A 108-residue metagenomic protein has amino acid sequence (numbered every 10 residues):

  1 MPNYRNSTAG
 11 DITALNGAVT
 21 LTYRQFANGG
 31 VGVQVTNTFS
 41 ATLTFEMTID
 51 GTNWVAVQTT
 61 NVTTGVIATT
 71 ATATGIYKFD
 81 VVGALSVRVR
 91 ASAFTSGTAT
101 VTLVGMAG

Functional and structural regions predicted by a protein language model:
M1-F26: Transition segment at domain starts
V19-N28, V62-G108: Beta-sandwich interaction modules
V31, L43, V87: Residue-level detector of short, conserved catalytic/binding motifs and their immediate flanks
G32-T36: Short edge beta-strand/loop segments characteristic of extracellular beta-sandwich folds
N37-T42: Short proline/glycine-enriched turn/loop motifs at strand-loop junctions of beta-rich domains
E46-T48: Conserved Ser/Thr-centered positions that define the repeating blades of beta-propeller domains
D50-N61: Tryptophan-centered short beta-strand motifs
